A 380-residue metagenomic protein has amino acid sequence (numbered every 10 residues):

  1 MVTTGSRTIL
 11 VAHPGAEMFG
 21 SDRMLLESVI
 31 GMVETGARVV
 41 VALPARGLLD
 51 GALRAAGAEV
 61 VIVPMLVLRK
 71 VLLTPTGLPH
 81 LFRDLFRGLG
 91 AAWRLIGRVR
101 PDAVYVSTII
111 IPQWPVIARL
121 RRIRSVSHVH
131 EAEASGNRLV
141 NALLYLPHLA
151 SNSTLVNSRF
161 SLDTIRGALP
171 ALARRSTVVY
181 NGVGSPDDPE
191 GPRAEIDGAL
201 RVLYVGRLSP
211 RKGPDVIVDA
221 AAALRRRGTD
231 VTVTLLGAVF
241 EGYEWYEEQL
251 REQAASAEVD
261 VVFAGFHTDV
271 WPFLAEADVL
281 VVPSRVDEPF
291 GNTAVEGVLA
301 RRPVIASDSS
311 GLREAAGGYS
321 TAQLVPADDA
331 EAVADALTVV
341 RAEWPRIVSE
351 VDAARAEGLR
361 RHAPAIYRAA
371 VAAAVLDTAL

Functional and structural regions predicted by a protein language model:
F19-I30, L200, Y204, S209-A223 (+1 more regions): A conserved mid-protein helix/loop that constitutes part of the nucleotide-sugar donor-binding site
A42-L48, V183, V205, T232-E248: Glycosyltransferase donor-sugar binding loop
G47-L48, L89, A103-R121, G136: An aromatic- and histidine-rich active-site surface loop
F160, G182: Carbohydrate-associated surface elements
E247-G265: Nucleotide-activated donor-binding/catalytic signature segment of Leloir-type glycosyltransferases, i.e., the conserved
P303-A306: Short hydrophobic beta-strand element within catalytic cores of glycosyltransferases and related nucleotide-activated
G318-E331, T338-W344: Conserved acidic donor-binding segment of nucleotide-sugar-dependent glycosyltransferases
P345-L376: A charged, aromatic-enriched C-terminal amphipathic alpha-helix characteristic of glycosyltransferases across folds
